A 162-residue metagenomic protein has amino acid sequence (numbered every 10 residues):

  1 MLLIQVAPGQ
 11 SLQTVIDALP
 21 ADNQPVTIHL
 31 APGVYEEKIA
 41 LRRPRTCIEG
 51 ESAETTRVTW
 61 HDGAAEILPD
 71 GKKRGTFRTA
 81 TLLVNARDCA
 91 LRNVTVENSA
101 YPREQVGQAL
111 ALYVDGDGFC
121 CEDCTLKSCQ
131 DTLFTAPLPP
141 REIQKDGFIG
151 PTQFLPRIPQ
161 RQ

Functional and structural regions predicted by a protein language model:
M1-L2, S11: Acidic/proline-rich low-complexity IDRs
L2, Q24-I28, Q108: Residue-level recognition of the N-termini of beta-strands and the immediately preceding loop/turn
Q5-G9, R45-G107: Right-handed parallel beta-helix/beta-spiral solenoid domain characteristic of secreted/periplasmic
A7-D17, N23-C47, S52-V58: N-terminal extracellular ligand-recognition/capping segment immediately after the signal peptide
L12, A21, L30, K73 (+2 more regions): Generic, low-specificity signal for short hydrophobic/alpha-helical stretches with a mild N-terminal bias, encompassing
V34, A64, P139: Active-site-proximal loop/turn and secondary-structure-junction residues that shape catalytic pockets, frequently
Y35-E36, T59, Y113, F134: Generic, ordered loop/turn and secondary-structure boundary motif
L82-Q162: Right-handed parallel beta-helix
